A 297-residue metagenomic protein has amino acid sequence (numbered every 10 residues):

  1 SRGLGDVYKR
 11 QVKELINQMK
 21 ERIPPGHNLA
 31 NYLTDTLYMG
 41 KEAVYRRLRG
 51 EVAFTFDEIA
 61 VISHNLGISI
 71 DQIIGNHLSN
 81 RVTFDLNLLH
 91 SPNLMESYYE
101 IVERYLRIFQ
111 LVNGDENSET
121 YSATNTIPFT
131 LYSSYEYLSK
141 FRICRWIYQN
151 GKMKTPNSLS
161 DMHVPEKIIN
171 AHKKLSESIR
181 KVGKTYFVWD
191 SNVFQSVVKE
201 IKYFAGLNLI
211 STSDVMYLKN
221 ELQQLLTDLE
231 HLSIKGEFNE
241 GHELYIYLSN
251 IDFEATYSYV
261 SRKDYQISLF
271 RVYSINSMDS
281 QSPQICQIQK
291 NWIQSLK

Functional and structural regions predicted by a protein language model:
S1-Y8: Short, small-residue-biased leader/transition segments that mark boundaries at the very start of proteins
V12-T36: Short basic helix-loop element that most often maps to the first helix and adjoining turn of HTH DNA-binding modules
N31, E42, A60: Residues within the helices of the helix-turn-helix
Y38-F54: Recognition helix of helix-turn-helix/homeodomain-like DNA-binding domains that insert into the DNA major groove
R49-A53, A60, L78: Residue-level detection of the helix-turn-helix DNA-binding "recognition helix"
D57-I73: DNA major-groove recognition helix of helix-turn-helix/homeodomain DNA-binding modules
S79-K154: Helix-turn-helix/homeodomain-like alpha-helical modules used for DNA recognition and transcription-factor dimerization
R145-K297: Hydrophobic protein-protein interaction segments
